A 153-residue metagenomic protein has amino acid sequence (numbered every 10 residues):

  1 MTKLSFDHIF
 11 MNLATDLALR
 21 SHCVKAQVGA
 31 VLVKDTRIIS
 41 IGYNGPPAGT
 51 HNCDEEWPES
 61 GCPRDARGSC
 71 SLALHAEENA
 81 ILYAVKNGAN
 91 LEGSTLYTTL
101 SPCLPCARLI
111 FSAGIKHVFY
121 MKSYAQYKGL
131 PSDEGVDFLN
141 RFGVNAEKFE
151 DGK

Functional and structural regions predicted by a protein language model:
M1-K153: Zinc-dependent deaminase catalytic domain
